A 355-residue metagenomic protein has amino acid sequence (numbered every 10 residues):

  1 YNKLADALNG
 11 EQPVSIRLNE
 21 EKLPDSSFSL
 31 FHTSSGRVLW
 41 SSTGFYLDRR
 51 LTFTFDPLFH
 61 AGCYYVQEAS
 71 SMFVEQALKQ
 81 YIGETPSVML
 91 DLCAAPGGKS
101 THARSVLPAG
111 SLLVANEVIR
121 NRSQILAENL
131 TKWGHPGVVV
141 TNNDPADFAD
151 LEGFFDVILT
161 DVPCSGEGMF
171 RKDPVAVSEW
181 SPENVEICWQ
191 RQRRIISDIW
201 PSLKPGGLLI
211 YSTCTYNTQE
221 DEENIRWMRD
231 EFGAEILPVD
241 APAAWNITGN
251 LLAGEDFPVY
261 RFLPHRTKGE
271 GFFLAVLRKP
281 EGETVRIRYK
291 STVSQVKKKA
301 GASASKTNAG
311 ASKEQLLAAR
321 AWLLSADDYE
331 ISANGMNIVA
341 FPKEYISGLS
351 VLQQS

Functional and structural regions predicted by a protein language model:
Y1-P24, P280-S355: Polybasic, low-complexity RNA-engagement segments
R17-F73: Conserved AdoMet
T85-A95: Conserved class I S-adenosyl-L-methionine
P96-A109: Conserved SAM-binding loop of SAM-dependent methyltransferases across substrates and taxa, primarily the Class I
P108, L203-P205: Helix-to-beta-strand junctions that scaffold the AdoMet/dcAdoMet cofactor pocket in Class I SAM-dependent enzymes
G110-N116: Short beta-strand element of Class I
N116-G153, T160: S-adenosyl-L-methionine
N121, G153-D198, C214-D221: Mobile active-site "lid"/loop adjacent to the S-adenosyl-L-methionine
